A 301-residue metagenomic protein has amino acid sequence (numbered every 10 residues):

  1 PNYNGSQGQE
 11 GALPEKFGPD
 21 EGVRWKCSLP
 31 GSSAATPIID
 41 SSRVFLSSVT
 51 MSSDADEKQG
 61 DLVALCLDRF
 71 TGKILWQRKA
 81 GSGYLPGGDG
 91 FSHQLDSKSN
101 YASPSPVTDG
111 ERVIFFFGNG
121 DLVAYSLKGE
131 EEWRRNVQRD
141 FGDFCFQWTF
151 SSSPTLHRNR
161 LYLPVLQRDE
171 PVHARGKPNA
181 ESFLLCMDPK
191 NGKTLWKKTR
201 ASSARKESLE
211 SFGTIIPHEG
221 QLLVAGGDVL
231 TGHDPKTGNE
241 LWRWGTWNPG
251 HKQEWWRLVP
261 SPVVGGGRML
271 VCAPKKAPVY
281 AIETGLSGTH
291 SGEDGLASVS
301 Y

Functional and structural regions predicted by a protein language model:
P1-Y301: Noncatalytic, solvent-exposed loop/strand surfaces of beta-propeller-type extracellular/periplasmic domains
